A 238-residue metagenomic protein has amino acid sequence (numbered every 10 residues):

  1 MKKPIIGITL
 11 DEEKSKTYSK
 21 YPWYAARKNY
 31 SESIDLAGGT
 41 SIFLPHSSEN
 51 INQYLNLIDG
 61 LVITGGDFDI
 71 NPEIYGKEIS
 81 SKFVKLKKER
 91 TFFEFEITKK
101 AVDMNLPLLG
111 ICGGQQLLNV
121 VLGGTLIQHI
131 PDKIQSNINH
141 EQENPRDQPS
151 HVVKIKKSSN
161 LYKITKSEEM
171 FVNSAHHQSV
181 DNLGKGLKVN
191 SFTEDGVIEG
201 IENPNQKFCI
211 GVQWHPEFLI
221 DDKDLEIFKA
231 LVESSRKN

Functional and structural regions predicted by a protein language model:
M1-L109, V120, D132-I164, F171 (+3 more regions): N-terminal beta1-alpha1 cap of cysteine-dependent amidohydrolase-like domains
C112: Conserved G/P- and acidic residue-centered "switch" motifs that form tight phosphate/ATP-binding loops in soluble
Q115-L118: Hydrophobic, aromatic-enriched interface-forming segments
G123-I127: Post-Walker A helix-loop "phosphate-sensing" segment adjacent to the P-loop in P-loop NTPases
N173-H177: A glycine-rich beta-turn/hairpin centered on an aromatic-Pro dipeptide
I210-Q213: Active-site-proximal beta-strand elements of phosphoester/diester hydrolases
